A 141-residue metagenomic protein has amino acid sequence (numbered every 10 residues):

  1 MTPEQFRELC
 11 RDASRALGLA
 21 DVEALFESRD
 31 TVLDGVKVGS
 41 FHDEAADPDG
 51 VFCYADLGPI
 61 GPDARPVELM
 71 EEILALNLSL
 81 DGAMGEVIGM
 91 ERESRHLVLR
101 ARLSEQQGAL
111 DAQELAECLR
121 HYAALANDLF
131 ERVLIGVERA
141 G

Functional and structural regions predicted by a protein language model:
M1-A45, G82-G85, E91: Charge-rich, low-complexity N-terminal segments
S40-P62: A short acidic-to-branched-hydrophobic micro-motif
D56-G58, R102-Q106: Short strand-loop junctions, especially beta-strand C-caps/beta-turns that link beta-sheets to coils or alpha-helices
D56-H96: Short, internal acidic amphipathic alpha-helical interface segments that mediate docking to partner proteins
N77-L78, A123-L134: Short amphipathic alpha-helical signal-transduction/dimerization elements
L97-A101: Short, aliphatic-rich beta-strand segments
E105-L119: A short acidic/glycine-rich loop-to-helix N-cap element
V133-G141: Short, highly charged C-terminal tails/helix-capping segments
